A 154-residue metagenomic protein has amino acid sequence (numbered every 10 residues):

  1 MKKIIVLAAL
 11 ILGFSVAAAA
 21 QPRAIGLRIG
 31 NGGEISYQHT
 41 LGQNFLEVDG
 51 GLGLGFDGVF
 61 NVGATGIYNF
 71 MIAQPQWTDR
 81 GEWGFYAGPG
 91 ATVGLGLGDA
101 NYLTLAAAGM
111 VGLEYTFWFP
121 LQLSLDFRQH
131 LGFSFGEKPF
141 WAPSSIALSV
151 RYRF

Functional and structural regions predicted by a protein language model:
M1-P22: Cleavable N-terminal export/targeting peptides
A19-P22, N44-F45, A73-G84, D99-N101 (+1 more regions): Short loop/turn motifs that connect adjacent beta-strands in outer-membrane beta-barrel proteins
Q21, I29-G33, N44, G58-A64 (+3 more regions): Residues that define the transmembrane beta-barrel architecture of outer-membrane proteins
R23-A24, G55-D57, Q76-T78, L97-Y102 (+1 more regions): Outer-membrane beta-barrel domain signature
R23-L27, L46-G50, W83-A91, L105-A107 (+2 more regions): Transmembrane beta-strands of outer-membrane beta-barrel proteins
I29-G33, L41-Q43, L52-F56, F70-I72 (+3 more regions): Transmembrane beta-strands of outer-membrane beta-barrel pores
I35-H39, A64-F70, P89-V93, G109-Y115 (+2 more regions): Residues on the lipid-exposed face of transmembrane beta-strands in outer-membrane beta-barrel proteins
W118-F154: Predominantly the C-terminal beta-signal and adjacent terminal strand-loop region of outer-membrane beta-barrel
